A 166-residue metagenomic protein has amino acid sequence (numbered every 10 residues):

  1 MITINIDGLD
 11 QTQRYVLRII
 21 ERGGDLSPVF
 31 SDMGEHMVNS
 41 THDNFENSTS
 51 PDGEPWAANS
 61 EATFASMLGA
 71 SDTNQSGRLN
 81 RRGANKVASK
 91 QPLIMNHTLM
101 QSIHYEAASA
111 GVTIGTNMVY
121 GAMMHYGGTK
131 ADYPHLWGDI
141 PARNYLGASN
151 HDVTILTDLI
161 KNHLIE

Functional and structural regions predicted by a protein language model:
M1-E166: Short, Lys/Arg-rich flexible segments
